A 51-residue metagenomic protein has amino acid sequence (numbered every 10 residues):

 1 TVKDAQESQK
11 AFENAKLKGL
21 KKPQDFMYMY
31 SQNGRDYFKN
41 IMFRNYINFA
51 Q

Functional and structural regions predicted by a protein language model:
T1-M27: N-terminal non-globular leader segments, chiefly Sec-dependent signal peptides
A11, R35-Y37, I47: An almost-null, non-specific background feature that weakly reflects generic protein context rather than any particular
Y28, D36-N40: Short linear proline/tyrosine/threonine-rich motifs used for host-factor recruitment and membrane trafficking/assembly
N45-Q51: A short, surface-exposed beta-strand/turn
